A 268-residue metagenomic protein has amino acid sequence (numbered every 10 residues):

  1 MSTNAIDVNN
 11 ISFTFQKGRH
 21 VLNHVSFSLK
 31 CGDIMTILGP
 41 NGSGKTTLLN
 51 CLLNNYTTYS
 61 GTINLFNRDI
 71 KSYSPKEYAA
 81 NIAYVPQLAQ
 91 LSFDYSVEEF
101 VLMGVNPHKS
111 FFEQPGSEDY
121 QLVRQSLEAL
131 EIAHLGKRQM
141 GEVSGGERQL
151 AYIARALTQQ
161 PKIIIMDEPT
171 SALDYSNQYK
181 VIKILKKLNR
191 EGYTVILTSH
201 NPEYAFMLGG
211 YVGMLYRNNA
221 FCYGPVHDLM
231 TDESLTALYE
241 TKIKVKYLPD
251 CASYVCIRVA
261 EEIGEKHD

Functional and structural regions predicted by a protein language model:
M1-V8, S12-H24, S74, S92: A short, flexible loop at the N-terminus of ABC-type nucleotide-binding domains that lies
L38-P40: The feature captures the beta-strand-to-loop junction immediately N-terminal to the Walker
L53: Helix-to-loop junction immediately C-terminal to a conserved catalytic motif
G61-D69, E77-Y78: Conserved ABC transporter NBD signature motif
Q139-V143, E147: Conserved ABC ATPase signature
I164-E168: Catalytic Walker B motif of ABC-type/P-loop ATPase nucleotide-binding domains
V212-P225: H-loop (His-switch) and adjacent beta-strand-loop-beta switch element of ABC-type ATPase nucleotide-binding domains
